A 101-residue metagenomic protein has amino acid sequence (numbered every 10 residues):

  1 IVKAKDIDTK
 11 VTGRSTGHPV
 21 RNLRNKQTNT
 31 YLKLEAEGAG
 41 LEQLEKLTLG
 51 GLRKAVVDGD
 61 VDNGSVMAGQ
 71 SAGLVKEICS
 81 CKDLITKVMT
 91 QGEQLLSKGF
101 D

Functional and structural regions predicted by a protein language model:
I1-D101: Conserved active-site-proximal phosphate/metal-binding subdomains
